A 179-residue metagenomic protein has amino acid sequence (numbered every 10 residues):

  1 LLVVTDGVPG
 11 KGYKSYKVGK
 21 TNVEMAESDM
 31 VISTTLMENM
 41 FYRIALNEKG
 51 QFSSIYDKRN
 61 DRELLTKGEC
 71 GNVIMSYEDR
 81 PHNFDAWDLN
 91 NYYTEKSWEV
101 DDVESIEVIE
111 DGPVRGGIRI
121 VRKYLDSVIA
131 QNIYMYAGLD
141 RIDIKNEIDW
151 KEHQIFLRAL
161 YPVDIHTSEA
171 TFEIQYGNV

Functional and structural regions predicted by a protein language model:
L1-L160, T171: Catalytic and substrate-binding regions of extracellular carbohydrate-active enzymes, especially polysaccharide lyases
L160-V179: Polysaccharide-binding surfaces and accessory modules of carbohydrate-active proteins
